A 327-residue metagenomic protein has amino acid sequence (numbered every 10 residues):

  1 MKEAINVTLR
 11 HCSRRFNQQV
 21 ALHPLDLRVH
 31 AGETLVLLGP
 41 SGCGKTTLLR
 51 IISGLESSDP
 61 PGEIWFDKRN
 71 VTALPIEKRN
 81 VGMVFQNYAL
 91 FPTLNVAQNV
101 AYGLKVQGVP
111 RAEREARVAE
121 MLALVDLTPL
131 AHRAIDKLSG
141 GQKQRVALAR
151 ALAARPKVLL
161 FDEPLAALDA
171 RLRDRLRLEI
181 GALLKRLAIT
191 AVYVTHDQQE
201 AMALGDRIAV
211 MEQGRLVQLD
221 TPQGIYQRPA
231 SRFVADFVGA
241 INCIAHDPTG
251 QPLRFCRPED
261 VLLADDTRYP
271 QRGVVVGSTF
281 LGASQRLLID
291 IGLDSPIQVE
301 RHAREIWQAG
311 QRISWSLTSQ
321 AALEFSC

Functional and structural regions predicted by a protein language model:
V7, L22-P24: Conserved structural motif at the start of ABC-family nucleotide-binding domains
L38-P40: The feature captures the beta-strand-to-loop junction immediately N-terminal to the Walker
T46-L49, V146: ABC ATPase nucleotide-binding domain helices that frame the ATP-binding cleft
S53: Helix-to-loop junction immediately C-terminal to a conserved catalytic motif
P61-N70: Conserved ABC transporter NBD signature motif
I76-G82, Q86, L90-A230: ABC ATPase nucleotide-binding domains
Q251-C327: Non-catalytic connector elements of ABC transporters
